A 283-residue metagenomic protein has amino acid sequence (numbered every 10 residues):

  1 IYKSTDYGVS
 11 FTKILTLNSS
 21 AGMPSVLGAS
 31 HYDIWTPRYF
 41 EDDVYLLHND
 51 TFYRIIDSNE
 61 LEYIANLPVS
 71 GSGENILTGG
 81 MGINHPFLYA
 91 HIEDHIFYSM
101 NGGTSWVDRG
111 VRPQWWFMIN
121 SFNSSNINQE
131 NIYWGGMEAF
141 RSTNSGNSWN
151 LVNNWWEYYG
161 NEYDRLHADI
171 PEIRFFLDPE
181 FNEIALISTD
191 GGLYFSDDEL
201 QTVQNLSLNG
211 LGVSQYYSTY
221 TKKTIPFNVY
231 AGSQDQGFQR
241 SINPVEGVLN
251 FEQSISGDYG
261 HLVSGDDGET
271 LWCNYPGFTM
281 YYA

Functional and structural regions predicted by a protein language model:
I1-A283: Beta-propeller blade termini and top-face loops
